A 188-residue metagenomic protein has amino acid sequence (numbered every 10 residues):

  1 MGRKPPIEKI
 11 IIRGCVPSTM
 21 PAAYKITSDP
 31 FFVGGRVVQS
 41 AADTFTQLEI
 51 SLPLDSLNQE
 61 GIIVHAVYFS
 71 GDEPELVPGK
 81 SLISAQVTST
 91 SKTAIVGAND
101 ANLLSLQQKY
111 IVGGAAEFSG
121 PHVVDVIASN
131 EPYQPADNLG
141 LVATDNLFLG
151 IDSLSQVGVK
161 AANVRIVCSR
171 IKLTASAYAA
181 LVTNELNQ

Functional and structural regions predicted by a protein language model:
G2-A41, S56-Q59, Q156-Q188: C-terminal interaction-tip segments
R36-L48, N130: Solvent-exposed, conformationally flexible loop/turn segments
T44-Q108, V167: Beta-rich globular "head" domains
L52, Y133-A136, I151-D152: Eukaryotic intrinsically disordered and solvent-exposed regulatory patches
E60-F69, L139-Q156, K160: Noncatalytic modules at the cell exterior or secretory-pathway interfaces, chiefly beta-strand-rich lectin/adhesion
E73, S153, R170: A broadly conserved detector of short glycine/acidic/proline-rich loop/turn motifs that flank catalytic sites and bind
S81-A85, G120-D125, A162-V167, L181: "Short basic amphipathic alpha-helical interaction patches in structured regions
T90-L141: Extended, solvent-exposed segments with strong compositional bias
